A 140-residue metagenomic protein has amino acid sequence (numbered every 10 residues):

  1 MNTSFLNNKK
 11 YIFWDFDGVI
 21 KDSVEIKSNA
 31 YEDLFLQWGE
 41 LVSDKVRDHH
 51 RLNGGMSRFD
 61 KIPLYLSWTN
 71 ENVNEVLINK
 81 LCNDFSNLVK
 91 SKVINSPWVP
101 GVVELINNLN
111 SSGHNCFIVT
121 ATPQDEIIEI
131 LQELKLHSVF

Functional and structural regions predicted by a protein language model:
M1-T3, K135: Short, flexible, glycine/charge-rich loop motifs used to bind or transfer phosphoryl groups or to couple energy/partner
N2, N8, K90-I118, Q124-I128: Short, acidic loop-to-helix structural element flanking the phosphoryl-transfer center in phosphate-processing enzymes
F5-F16, I20-P100: N-terminal helical cap/lid subdomain that shapes the substrate entry/recognition surface in HAD-like hydrolases
D17-I20, G113, K135: Conserved functional loop/turn residues at catalytic and ligand-binding sites
I26-N29, L131-K135: Short, glycine/charged-enriched secondary-structure capping and boundary segments
Y31, I62, V102, I127-L131 (+1 more regions): Hydrophobic packing residues within well-ordered alpha-helices of enzyme cores
L41, H137-F140: Conserved H-loop
T69, K135-H137: Phosphate/pyrophosphate-binding loops at sites that engage ATP/ADP/AMP, CoA/4′-phosphopantetheine, polyphosphate
